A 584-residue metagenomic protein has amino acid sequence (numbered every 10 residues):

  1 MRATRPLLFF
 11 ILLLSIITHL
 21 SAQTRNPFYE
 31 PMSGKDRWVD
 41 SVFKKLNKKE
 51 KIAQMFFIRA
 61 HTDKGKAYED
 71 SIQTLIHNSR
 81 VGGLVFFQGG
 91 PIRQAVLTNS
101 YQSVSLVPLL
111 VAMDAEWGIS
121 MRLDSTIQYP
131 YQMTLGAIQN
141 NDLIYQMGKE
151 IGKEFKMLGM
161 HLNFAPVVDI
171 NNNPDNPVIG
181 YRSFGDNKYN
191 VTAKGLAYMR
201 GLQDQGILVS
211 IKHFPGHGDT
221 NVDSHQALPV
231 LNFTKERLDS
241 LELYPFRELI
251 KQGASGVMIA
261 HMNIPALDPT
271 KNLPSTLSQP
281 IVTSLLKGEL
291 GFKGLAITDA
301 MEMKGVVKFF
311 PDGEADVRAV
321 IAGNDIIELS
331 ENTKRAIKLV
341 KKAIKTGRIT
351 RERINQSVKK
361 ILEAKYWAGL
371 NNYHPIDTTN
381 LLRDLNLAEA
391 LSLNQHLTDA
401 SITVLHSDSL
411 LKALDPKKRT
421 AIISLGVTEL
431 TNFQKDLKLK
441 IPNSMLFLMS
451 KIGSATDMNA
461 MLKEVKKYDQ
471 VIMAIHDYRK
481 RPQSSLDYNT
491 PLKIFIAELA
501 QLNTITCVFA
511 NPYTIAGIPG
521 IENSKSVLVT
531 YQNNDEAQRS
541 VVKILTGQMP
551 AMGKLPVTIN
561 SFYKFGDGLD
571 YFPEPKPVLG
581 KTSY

Functional and structural regions predicted by a protein language model:
M1-P27: Bacterial Sec-dependent N-terminal signal peptides
A22-I58, T62-T74, G288, F310-Y584: Preference for extracellular/luminal or secreted protein segments
N47, Y68, L84, I92-L109 (+3 more regions): Second-shell residues forming the walls of enzyme active-site clefts
K48-Q54, S79-L84, S105-L110, K156-L162 (+9 more regions): Loop/turn elements at helix/coil->beta-strand transitions in domains of secreted/extracellular proteins
A53, Q73-G89, P174-D175, I250-L273 (+1 more regions): Short acidic, glycine-rich surface-loop motifs adjacent to enzyme active sites
H61-K64, M113-M121, H161-N171, I211-H217 (+3 more regions): Short glycine-enriched loops at secondary-structure junctions
Q73-N78, T98-L106, I250-K251, M461-K466: Acidic (Asp/Glu)-rich catalytic clusters
I138-M160, V167-S183, K188, G195 (+6 more regions): A substrate-binding/cap region within the structured catalytic cores of diverse enzymes
